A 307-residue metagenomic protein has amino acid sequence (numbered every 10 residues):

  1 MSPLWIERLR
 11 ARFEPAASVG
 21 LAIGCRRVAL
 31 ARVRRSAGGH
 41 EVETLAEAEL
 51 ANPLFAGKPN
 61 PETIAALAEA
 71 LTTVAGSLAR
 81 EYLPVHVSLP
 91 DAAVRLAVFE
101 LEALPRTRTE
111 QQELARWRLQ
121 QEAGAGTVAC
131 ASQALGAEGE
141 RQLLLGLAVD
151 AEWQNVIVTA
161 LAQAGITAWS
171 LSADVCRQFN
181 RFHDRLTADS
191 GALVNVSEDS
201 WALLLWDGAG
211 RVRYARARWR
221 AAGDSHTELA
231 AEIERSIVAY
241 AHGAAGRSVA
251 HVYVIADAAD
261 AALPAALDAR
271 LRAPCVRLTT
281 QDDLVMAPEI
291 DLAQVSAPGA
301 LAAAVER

Functional and structural regions predicted by a protein language model:
M1-R307: Hydrophobic/aromatic-enriched cytosolic interaction surfaces used to assemble or bind macromolecules
